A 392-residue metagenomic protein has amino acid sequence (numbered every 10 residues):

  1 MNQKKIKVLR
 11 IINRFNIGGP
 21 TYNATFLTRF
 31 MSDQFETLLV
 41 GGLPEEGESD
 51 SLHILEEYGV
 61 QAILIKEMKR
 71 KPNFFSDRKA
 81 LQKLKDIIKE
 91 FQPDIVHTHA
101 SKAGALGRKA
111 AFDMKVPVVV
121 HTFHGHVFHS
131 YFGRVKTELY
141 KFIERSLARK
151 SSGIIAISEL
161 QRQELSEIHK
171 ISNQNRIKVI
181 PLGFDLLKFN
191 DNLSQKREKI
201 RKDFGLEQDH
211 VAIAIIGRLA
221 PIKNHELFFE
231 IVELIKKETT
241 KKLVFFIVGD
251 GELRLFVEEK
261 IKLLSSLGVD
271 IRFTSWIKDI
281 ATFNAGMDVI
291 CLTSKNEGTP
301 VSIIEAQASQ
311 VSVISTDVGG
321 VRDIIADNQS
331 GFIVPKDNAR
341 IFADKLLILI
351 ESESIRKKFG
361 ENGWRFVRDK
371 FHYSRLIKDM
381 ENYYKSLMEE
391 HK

Functional and structural regions predicted by a protein language model:
R10-G18, Y22-S76, Q161-S166, E252-R254: N-terminal strand-loop element at the rim of the active site of nucleotide-sugar-dependent glycosyltransferases
T21-F26, V211-L234, E252-E258, R340-I341: A conserved mid-protein helix/loop that constitutes part of the nucleotide-sugar donor-binding site
D50-I54, N190-L206: A short helix/loop element that forms part of the nucleotide-sugar donor recognition site in Leloir-type
K150-R176, F184-K188: A short, active-site helix/loop in glycosyltransferases that binds the activated sugar's phosphate group
E258-S275: Nucleotide-activated donor-binding/catalytic signature segment of Leloir-type glycosyltransferases, i.e., the conserved
W276, K295: Aromatic "clamp/platform" in nucleotide-sugar-dependent glycosyltransferases that forms part of the donor/acceptor
S312-S315, I325: Short hydrophobic beta-strand element within catalytic cores of glycosyltransferases and related nucleotide-activated
D327-N328, F332-A339, I348-S354: Conserved acidic donor-binding segment of nucleotide-sugar-dependent glycosyltransferases
